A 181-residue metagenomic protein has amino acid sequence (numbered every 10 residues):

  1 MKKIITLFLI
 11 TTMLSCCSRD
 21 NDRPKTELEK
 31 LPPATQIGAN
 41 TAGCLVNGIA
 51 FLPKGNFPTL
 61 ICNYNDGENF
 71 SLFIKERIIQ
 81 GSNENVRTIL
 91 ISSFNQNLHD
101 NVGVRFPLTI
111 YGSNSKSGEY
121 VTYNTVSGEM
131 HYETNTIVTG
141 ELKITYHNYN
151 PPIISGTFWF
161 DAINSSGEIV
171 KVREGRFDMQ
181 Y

Functional and structural regions predicted by a protein language model:
M1-C17: Sec-dependent bacterial lipoprotein signal peptides
S15-G38: Bacterial Sec-dependent N-terminal signal peptides
T41, F70-L72, P152-T157: Short, hydrophobic/aromatic-rich segments at coil-to-beta transitions
G43-L45, D161: Residue-level detector of beta-strand face positions
V46, F51-L52: Short, isolated positions in well-ordered beta-strands
P53-K54, E133-N135, V172: Short capping micro-motif at the N-terminus of alpha-helices
P58-Y149: Surface-exposed helix/loop patches within compact recognition domains
T139-Y181: C-terminal or internal capping secondary-structure element at the end of a domain, subdomain, or sheet
